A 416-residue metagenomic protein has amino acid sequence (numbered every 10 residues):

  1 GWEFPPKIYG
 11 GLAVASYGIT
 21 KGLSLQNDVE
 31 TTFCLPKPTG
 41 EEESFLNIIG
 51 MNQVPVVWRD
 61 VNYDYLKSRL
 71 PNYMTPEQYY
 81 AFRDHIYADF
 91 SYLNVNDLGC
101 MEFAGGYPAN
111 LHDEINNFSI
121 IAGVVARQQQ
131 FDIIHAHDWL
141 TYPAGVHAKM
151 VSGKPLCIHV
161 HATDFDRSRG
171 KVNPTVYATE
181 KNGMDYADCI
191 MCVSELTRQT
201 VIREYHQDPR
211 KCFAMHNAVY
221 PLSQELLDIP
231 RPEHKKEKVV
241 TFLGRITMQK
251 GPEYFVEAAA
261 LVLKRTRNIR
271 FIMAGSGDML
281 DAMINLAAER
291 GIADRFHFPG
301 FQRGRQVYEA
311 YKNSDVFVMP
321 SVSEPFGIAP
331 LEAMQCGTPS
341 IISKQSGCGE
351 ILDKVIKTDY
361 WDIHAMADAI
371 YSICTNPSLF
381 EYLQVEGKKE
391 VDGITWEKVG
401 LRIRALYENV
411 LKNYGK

Functional and structural regions predicted by a protein language model:
D28-A126: A conserved catalytic-core segment of Leloir-type glycosyltransferases
M191, E233-A259, Q384: Conserved donor-binding/catalytic core segment of Leloir-type glycosyltransferases
L196, A218: Carbohydrate-associated surface elements
A282-Q302: Nucleotide-activated donor-binding/catalytic signature segment of Leloir-type glycosyltransferases, i.e., the conserved
F301-Q302, E309-S314: Short alpha-helical donor nucleotide-sugar binding micro-motif in glycosyltransferases
V322: Aromatic "clamp/platform" in nucleotide-sugar-dependent glycosyltransferases that forms part of the donor/acceptor
P339-I342: Short hydrophobic beta-strand element within catalytic cores of glycosyltransferases and related nucleotide-activated
V355-H364, S372-P377: Conserved acidic donor-binding segment of nucleotide-sugar-dependent glycosyltransferases
